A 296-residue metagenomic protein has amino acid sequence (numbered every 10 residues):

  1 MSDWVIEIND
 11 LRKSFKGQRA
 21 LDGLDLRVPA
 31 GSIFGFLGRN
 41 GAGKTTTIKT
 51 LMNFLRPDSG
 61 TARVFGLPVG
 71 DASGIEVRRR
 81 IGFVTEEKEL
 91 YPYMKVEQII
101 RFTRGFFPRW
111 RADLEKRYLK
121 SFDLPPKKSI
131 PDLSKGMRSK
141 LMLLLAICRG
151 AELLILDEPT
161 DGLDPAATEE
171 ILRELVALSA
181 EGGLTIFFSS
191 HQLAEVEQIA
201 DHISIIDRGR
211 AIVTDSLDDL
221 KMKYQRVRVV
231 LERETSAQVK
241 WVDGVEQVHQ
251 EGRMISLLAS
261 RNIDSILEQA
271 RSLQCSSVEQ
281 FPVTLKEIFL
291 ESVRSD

Functional and structural regions predicted by a protein language model:
D3-I8, K13-F188, L193-D207, V213: ABC transporter nucleotide-binding domains
N9, P29, V230-E232, L258-S260 (+1 more regions): A structural detector for beta-sheet-dominated domains
R12, E97, L193, E234-S236 (+2 more regions): Alpha-helix N-cap/helix-start and coil->helix boundary motif
R104, L119, Q238-V242, L267-L273: Alpha-helix C-terminal capping segments
P108, Q225, R294-S295: Non-catalytic alpha-helical coupling and interface elements of nucleotide-dependent molecular machines and regulators
I171-R261: ABC transporter nucleotide-binding domain
L258-D296: C-terminal coupling/interaction segments
